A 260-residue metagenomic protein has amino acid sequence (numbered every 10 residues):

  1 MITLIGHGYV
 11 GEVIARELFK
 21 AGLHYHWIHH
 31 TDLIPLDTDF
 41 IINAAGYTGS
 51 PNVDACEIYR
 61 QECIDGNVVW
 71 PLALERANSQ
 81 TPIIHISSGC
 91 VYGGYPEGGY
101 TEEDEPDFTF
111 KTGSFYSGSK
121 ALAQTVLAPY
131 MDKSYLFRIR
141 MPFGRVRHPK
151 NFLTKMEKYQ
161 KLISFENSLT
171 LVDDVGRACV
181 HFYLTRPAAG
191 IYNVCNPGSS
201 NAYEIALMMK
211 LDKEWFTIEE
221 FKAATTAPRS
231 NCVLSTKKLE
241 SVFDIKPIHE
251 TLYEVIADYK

Functional and structural regions predicted by a protein language model:
I5, A44-A45, I83-G89, G93 (+1 more regions): SDR active-site strand-loop-helix element
G11-E12: N-terminal Rossmann-fold NAD(P) dinucleotide-binding loop
D32-G66: NAD(P)H-binding glycine-rich loop region in Rossmannoid oxidoreductase-like domains and their noncatalytic homologs
A55-I84: NAD(P)-cofactor binding segment of oxidoreductase domains
I58-D65, V69, V91-F137, G144: Catalytic helix-loop patch of NAD(P)-dependent Rossmann-fold dehydrogenases
T125-D174, H181: NAD(P)-dependent short-chain dehydrogenase/reductase
A178-H181, T185-T226, S230-N231: Mid/C-terminal beta-alpha module of Rossmann-like enzyme folds, strongest in SDR-family dehydrogenases/epimerases
D212-W215, A227-K260: C-terminal amphipathic/interface module of NAD(P)-dependent oxidoreductases and related NAD-binding regulators
